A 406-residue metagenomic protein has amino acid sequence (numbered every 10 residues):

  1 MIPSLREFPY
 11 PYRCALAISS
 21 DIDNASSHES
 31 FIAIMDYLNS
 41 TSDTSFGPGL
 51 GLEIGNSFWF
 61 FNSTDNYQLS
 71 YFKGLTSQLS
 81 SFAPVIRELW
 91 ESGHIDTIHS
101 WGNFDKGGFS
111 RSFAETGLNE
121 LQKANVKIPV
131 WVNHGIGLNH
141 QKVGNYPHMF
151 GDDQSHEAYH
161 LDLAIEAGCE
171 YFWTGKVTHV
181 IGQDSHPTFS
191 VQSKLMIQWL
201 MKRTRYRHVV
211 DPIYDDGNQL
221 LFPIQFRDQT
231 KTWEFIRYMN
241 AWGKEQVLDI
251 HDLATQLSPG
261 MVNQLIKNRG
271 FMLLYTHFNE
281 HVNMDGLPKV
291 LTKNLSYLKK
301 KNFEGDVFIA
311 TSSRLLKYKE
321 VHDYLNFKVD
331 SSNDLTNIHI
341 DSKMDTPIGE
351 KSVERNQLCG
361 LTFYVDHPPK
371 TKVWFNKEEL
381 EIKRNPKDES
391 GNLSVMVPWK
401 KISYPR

Functional and structural regions predicted by a protein language model:
M1-I236, D252-Y275, N283-S312, K317-R406: Catalytic alpha-helical scaffold of carbohydrate-active enzymes acting on polysaccharides/glycoconjugates
M239-I250, F278-N283: Surface-exposed cleft-lining segments at the edges of enzyme active sites
